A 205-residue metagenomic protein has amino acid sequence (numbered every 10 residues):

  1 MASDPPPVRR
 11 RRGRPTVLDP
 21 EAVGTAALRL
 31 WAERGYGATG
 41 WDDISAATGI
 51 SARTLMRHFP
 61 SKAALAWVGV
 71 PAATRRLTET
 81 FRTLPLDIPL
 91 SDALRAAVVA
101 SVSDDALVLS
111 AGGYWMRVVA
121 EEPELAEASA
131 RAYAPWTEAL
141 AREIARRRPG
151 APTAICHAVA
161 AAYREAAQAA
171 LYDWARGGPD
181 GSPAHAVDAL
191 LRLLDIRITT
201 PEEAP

Functional and structural regions predicted by a protein language model:
M1-A52, W67, A72, R76: Basic, helix-initiating cap at the start of DNA-binding domains
M1-V17, D188-P205: N-terminal intrinsically disordered/low-complexity leader segments
D4, R142, T153-W174, H185-R197: Hydrophobic alpha-helical segments that form the core of small-molecule binding pockets and/or dimer interfaces
A46, P60-S61: Residue-level detection of the helix-turn-helix DNA-binding "recognition helix"
A63-L65: A secondary-structure capping/hinge motif
R75-W115: Hydrophobic alpha-helical connector segments
P123-R148, A154-A161: Amphipathic alpha-helical packing segments from all-alpha helical-bundle domains
